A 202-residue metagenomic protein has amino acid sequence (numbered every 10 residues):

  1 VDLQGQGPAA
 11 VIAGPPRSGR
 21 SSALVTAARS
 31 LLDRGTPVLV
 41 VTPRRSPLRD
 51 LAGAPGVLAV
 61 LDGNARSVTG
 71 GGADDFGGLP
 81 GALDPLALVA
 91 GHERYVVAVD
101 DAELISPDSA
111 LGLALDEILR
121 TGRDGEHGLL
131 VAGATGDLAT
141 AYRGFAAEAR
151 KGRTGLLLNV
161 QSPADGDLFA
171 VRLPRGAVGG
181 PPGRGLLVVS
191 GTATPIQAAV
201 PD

Functional and structural regions predicted by a protein language model:
V1-R153: P-loop NTPase catalytic phosphate-binding loop
Y95, A132-G133, A139-D202: Phosphate-binding and hydrolysis-coupling loops of NTP-dependent motor/remodeling domains
